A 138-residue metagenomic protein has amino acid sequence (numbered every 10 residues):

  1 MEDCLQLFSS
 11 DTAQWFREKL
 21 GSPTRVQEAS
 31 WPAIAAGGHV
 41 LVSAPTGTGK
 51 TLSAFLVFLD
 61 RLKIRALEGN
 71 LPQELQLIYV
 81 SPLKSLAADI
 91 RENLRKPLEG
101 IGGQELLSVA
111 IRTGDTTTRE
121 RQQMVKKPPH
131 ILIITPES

Functional and structural regions predicted by a protein language model:
E2, L7-A13, R17-S138: Conserved P-loop/Walker A NTP-binding site and adjacent catalytic elements of P-loop NTPases
